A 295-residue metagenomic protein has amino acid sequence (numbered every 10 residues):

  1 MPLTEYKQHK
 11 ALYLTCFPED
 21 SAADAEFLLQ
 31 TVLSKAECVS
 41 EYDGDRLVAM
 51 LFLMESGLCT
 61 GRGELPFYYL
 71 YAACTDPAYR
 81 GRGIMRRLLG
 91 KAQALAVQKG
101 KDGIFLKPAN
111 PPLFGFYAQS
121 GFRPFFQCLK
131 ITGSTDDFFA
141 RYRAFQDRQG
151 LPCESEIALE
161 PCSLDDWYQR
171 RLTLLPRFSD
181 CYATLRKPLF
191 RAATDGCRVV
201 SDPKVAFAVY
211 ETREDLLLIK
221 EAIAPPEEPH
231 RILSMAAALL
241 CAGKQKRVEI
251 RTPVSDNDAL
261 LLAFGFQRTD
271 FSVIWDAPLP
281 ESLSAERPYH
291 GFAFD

Functional and structural regions predicted by a protein language model:
L3-L12, E160-L175, A285-R287: A short, well-structured alpha-helix characteristic of acyl/acetyltransferase catalytic modules
E5-Y6, L12-T60, R171-V199: Active-site rim helix/loop that mediates acceptor-substrate recognition in acyltransferases
V39, Y71-A72, A92, N110-P112 (+2 more regions): Core nucleotidyl-transferase/polymerase catalytic module
S40, R46-S56, F67-C74, F105 (+2 more regions): Conserved beta-strand in the GNAT
T75, G81-A96, Q119, E227-L239: Conserved acetyl-CoA-binding loop-helix of GNAT-fold acetyltransferases
L89, A96-A109, G243-P253: Conserved GNAT acetyl-CoA-binding A-motif
A118-A144, K220-E227, A238, A242-D295: Active-site/acyl-donor-binding loops of N-acyltransferases
R123-E221: Amide-forming acyltransferase catalytic core, primarily the GNAT-like/NAT-type and related acyltransferase folds
